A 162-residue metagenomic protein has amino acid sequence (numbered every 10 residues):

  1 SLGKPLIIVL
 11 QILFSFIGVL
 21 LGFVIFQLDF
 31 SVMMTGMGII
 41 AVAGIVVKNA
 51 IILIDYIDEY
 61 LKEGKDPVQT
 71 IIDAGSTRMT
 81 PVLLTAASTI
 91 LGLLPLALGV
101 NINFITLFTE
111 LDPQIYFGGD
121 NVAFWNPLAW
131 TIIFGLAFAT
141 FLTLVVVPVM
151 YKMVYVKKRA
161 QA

Functional and structural regions predicted by a protein language model:
L2-K158: C-terminal transmembrane helical bundles of large multi-pass transporters and their helix-start/helix-kink determinants
